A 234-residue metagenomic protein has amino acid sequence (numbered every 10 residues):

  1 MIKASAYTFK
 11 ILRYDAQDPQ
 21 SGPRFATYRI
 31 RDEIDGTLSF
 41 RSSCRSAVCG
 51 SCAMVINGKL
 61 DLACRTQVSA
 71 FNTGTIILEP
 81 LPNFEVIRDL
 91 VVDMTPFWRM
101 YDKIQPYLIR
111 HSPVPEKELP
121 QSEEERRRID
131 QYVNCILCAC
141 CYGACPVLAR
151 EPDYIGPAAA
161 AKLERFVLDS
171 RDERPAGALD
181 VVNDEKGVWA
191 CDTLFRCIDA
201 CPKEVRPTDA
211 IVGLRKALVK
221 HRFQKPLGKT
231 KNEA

Functional and structural regions predicted by a protein language model:
K3-F9: Short structural boundary motif marking the start of a folded domain
I11-D18, I56: Short acidic, glycine-rich loop/turn motifs
D15-E33: Short, intrinsically disordered, charge-balanced linker/junction segments flanking boundaries in proteins
R24-R29, A63, I77, P146: Well-ordered beta-strand positions in beta-sheet-rich domains
D32-G36, G74, E79-A234: Ferredoxin-type iron-sulfur electron-transfer modules in oxidoreductases and energy-metabolism complexes
C44-S51: Short, structured protein-protein interaction patches enriched in aromatics and acidic/basic residues, typified by
I56-L78: Glycine-rich phosphate/adenylate-binding loop and adjacent beta-alpha elements of nucleotide- or dinucleotide-binding
